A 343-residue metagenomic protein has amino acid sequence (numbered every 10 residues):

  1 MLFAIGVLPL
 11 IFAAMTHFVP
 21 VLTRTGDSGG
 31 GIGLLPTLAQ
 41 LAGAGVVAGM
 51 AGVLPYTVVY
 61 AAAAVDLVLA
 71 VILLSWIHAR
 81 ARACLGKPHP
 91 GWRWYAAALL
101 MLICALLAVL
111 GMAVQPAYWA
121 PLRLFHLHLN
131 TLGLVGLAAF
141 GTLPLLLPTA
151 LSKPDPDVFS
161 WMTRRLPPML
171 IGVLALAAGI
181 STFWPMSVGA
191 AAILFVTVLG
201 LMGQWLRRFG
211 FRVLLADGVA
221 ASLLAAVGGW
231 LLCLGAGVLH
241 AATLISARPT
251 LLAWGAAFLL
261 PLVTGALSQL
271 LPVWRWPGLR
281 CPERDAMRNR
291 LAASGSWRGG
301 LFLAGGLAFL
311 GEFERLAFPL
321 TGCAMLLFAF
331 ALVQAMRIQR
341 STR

Functional and structural regions predicted by a protein language model:
M1-R343: Hydrophobic alpha-helical transmembrane segments of multi-pass integral membrane proteins
